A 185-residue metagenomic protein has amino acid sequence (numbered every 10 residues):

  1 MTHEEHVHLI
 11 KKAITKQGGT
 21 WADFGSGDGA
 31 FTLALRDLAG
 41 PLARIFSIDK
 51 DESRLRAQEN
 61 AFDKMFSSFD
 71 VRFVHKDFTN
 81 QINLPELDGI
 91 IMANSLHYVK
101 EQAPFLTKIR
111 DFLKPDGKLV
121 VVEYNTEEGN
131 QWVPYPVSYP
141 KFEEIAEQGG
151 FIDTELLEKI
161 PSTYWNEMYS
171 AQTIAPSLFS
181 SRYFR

Functional and structural regions predicted by a protein language model:
M1-G19, A34: Conserved alpha-helix/loop element of class I SAM-dependent methyltransferases that forms part of the SAM/SAH-binding
A22, D28-N80: Class I SAM-dependent methyltransferase SAM/SAH-binding core
T79-I90: A short acidic, Gly/Pro-enriched loop at the edge of an enzyme's catalytic core that lines a small-molecule cofactor
D88-Q102: A short SAM/SAH-binding and catalytic strip from SAM-dependent methyltransferases
A103-P115: A short glycine-rich, Lys/Arg-flanked "PGG" loop and its adjoining helix->strand segment in the class I
D116-Y124: Conserved beta-strand signature within the Rossmann-like core of class I S-adenosyl-L-methionine
Y135-G150: Short alpha-helix
I160-R185: Core SAM-dependent methyltransferase catalytic element
